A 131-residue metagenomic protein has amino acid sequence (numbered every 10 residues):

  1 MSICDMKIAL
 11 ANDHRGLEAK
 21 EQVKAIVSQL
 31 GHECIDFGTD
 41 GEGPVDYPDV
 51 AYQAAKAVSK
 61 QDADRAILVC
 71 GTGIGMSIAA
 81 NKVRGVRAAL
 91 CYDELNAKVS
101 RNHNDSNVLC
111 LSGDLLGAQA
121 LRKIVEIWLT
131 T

Functional and structural regions predicted by a protein language model:
M1-D5: Short, Lys/Arg-enriched N-terminal segments with co-localized hydrophobic residues within the first ~10-30 amino acids
K7-I8, A63-A66, G85-R87: Short active-site oxyanion
A9-E18, E94-T131: C-terminal binding/interaction regions
E18-L30: Short, solvent-exposed amphipathic alpha-helices that sit in or adjacent to ligand/effector-binding or catalytic
L30, A57, Q61, V83 (+2 more regions): Change "in soluble alpha/beta enzymes" to "in soluble alpha/beta proteins
E33-P44: A short beta-strand-loop structural module common to alpha/beta enzyme folds
V50-T72: Short, structured active-site "lid" loops
L68-V69, I74-D114: Mid-chain, well-packed structural core segment of small domains
